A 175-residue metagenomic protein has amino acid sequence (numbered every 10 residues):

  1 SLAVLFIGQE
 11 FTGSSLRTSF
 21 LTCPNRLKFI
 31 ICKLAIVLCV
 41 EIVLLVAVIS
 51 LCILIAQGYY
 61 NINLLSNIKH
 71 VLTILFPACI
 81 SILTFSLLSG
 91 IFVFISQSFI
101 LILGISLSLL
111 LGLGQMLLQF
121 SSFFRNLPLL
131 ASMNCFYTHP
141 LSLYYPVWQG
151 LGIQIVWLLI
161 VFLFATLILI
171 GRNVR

Functional and structural regions predicted by a protein language model:
S1-F6, E10, I30-F99, S106-S108 (+2 more regions): Secretory targeting signals
A3, L16, L51, L88-S89 (+3 more regions): Hydrophobic/aromatic residues in alpha-helical transmembrane segments
A3-T22, R26-L27: Transmembrane helix boundary and interhelical loop/hinge segments in multi-pass membrane proteins
S14, C32-K33, R172: Structural detector for helix-capping/boundary residues
L118-F124, L151, I170: Terminal transmembrane helical module of multi-pass membrane proteins
F120-S142: Short hydrophobic, aromatic-rich alpha-helical segments embedded in or entering the lipid bilayer of multi-pass
V156-R175: Junction motif at the cytosolic side of a transmembrane helix
